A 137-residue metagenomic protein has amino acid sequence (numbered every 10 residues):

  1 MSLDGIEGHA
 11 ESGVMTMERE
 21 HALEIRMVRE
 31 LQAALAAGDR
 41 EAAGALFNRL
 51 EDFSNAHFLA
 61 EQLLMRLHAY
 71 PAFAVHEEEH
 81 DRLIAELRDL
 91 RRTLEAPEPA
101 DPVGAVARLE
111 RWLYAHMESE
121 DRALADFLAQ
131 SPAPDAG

Functional and structural regions predicted by a protein language model:
M1-G137: Small-residue-biased structural context
